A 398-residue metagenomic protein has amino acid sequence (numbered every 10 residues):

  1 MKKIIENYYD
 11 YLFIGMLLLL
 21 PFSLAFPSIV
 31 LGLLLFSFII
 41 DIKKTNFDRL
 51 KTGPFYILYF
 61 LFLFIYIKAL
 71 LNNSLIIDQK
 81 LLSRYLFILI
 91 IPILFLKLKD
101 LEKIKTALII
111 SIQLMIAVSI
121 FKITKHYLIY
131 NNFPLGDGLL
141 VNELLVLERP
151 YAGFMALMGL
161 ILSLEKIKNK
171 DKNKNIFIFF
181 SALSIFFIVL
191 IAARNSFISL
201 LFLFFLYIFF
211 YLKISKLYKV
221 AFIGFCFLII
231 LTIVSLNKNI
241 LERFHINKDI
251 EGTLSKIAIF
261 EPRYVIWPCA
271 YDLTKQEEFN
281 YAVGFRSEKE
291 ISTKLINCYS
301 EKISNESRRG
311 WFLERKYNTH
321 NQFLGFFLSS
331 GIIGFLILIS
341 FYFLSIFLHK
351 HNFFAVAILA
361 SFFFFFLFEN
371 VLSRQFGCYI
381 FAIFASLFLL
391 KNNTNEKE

Functional and structural regions predicted by a protein language model:
M1-K44, G53-N72, R84-I88, F362: N-terminal signal-anchor transmembrane segment
Y8-M16, P54-F55, N173, Y317 (+4 more regions): Loop-to-helix entry and N-terminal half of a specific, functionally important transmembrane alpha helix in multi-pass
L33-I39, I161, F204-F205, F341 (+2 more regions): Transmembrane alpha-helices of multi-pass inner-membrane enzymes
P54-L63, L75-K97, I112, I116 (+1 more regions): Aromatic-anchored transmembrane helix interface
K103-F133, V146-K213, L344: Alpha-helical transmembrane segments of multi-pass inner-membrane proteins
I208, L217-A221, R315, F326-F362: Hydrophobic transmembrane alpha-helices and their immediate junctions
Y211-S255, I259, P268-Q276: A membrane-periplasm/extracellular boundary helix in multi-pass inner-membrane enzymes that assemble envelope glycans
I257-E261, V265-Y271, K275-S330: Long extracytoplasmic/lumenal interhelical loops at the membrane interface of multi-pass membrane proteins
